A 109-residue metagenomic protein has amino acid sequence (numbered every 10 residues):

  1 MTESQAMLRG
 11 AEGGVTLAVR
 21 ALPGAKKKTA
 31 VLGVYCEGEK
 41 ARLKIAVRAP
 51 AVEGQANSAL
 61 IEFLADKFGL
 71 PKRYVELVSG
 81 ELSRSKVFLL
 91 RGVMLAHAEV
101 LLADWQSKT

Functional and structural regions predicted by a protein language model:
M1-G54, S58-E62, P71, E76-L82 (+1 more regions): Contiguous, often N-terminal, cationic amphipathic patches that form binding interfaces
K67: C-terminal catalytic core of tyrosine-transesterase DNA break-rejoin enzymes
